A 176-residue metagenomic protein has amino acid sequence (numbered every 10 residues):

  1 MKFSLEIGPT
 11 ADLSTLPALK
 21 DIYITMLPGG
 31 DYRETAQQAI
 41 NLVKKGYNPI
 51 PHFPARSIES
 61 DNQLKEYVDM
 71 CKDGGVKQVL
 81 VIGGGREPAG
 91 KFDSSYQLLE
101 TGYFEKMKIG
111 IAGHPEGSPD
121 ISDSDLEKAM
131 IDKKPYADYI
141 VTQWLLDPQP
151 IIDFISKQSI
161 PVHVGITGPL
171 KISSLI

Functional and structural regions predicted by a protein language model:
M1-D132, A137-D138: Active-site beta->alpha loop and helix N-cap motifs at the rims of alpha/beta catalytic domains
A11, Q149-P150, L170: Short alpha-helical
E66, D153, I176: Charged/polar, solvent-exposed surface patches and flexible loops
G90-K91, I151-I152, S174: Short glycine-/acidic-enriched loop or helix-start segments at secondary-structure transitions that form or flank
H114-P115, L145-L146, T167-P169: Histidine- and/or cysteine-centered catalytic micro-motif in compact active-site loops
D138-G165: A contiguous pocket-lining binding segment that forms or flanks enzyme active sites
G165-I176: Catalytic-face loop-and-helix region of soluble metabolic enzyme cores
